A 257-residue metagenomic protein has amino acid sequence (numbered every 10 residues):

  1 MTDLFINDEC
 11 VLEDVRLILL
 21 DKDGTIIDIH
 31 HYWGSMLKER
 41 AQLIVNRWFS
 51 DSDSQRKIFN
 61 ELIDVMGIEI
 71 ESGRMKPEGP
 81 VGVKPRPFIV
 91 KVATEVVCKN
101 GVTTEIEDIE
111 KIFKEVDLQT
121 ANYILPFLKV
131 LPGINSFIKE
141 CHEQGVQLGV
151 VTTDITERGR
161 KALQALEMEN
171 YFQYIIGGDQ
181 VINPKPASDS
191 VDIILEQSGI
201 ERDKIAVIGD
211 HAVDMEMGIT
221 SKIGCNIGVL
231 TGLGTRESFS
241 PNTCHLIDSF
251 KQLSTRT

Functional and structural regions predicted by a protein language model:
M1-I18, N135-E140, T156-T257: Asp-based, Mg2+/Mn2+-dependent phosphohydrolase catalytic module
L12-P132, H142-Q144: N-terminal helical cap/lid subdomain that shapes the substrate entry/recognition surface in HAD-like hydrolases
